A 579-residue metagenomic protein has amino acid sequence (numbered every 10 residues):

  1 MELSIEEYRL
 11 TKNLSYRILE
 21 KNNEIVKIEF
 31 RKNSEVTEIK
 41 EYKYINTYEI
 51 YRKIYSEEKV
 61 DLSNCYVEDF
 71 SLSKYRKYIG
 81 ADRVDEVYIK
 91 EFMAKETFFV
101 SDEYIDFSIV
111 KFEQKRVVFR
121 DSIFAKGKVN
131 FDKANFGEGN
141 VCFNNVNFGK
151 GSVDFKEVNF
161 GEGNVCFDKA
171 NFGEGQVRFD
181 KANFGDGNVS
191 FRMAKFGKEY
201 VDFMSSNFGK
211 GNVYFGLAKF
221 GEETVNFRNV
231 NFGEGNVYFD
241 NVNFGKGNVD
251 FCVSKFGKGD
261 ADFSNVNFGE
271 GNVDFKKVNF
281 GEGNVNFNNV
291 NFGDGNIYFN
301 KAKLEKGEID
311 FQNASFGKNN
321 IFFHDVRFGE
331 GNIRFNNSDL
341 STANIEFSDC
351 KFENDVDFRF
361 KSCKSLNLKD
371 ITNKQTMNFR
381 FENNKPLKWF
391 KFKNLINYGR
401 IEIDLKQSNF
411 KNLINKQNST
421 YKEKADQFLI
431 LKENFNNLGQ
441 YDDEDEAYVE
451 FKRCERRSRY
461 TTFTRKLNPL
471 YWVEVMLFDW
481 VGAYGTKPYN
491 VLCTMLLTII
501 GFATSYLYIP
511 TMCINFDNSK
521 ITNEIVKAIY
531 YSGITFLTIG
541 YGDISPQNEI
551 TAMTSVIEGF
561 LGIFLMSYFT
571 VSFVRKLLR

Functional and structural regions predicted by a protein language model:
M1-V473: N-terminal leader/targeting and pre-domain segments
I39, T420, E433-N436, N490 (+5 more regions): Generic alpha-helical structural element
A94, F107, P469, V473 (+5 more regions): Alpha-helical structural motif
E444, S505, F573: Hydrophobic, well-ordered secondary-structure elements that form the walls of internal hydrophobic environments
T461, D479, A483-V491, V556-G559 (+2 more regions): Membrane-interface junctions
R465-Y508: Transmembrane alpha-helical segments and their cytosolic interface motifs in multi-pass membrane proteins
C493-Y530, I550: Outer-pore turret/helix-boundary of cation channels
D517-R579: Pore domain of cation channels
